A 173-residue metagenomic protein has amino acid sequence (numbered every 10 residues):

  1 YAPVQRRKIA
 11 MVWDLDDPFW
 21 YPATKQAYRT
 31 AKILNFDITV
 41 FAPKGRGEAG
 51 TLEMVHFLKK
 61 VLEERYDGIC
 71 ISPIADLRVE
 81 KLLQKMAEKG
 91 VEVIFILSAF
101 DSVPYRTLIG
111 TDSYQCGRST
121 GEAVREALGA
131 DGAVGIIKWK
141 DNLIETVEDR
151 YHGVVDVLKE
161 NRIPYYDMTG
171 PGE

Functional and structural regions predicted by a protein language model:
Y1-V12: Bacterial Sec-exported substrate-binding components of ABC uptake systems
A10-V12, V61-P73, E92-I96, V134-K138 (+1 more regions): Periplasmic-binding protein-like
V12-T24, V40-M54, A75, I109-S119 (+2 more regions): Hinge/beta->alpha junction and helix N-cap segments in small-molecule ligand-binding domains
K25, L52-E63, E80-Q84, R118-E126 (+1 more regions): Amphipathic, non-transmembrane alpha-helical secondary structure
Q26-T30, K81-K89, G153-N161: Alpha-helical structural signal in soluble globular domains
Y28-A42, N161-R162: Signal peptide-proximal N-terminal region of secreted/periplasmic/extracellular or secretory-lumen proteins
L58, D67-E88, V154, Y166-E173: Hydrophobic alpha-helical
D76-Q115, E126, A133, W139: Flexible loop/hinge segments that line or gate small-molecule binding clefts
